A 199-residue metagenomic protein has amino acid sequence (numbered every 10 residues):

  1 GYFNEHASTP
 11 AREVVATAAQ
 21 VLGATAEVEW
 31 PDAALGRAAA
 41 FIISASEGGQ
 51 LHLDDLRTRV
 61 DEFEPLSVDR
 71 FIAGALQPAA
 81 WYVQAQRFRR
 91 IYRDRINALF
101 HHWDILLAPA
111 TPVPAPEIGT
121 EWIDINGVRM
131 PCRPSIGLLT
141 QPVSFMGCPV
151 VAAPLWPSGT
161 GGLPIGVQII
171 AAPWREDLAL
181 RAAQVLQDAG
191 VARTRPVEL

Functional and structural regions predicted by a protein language model:
G1-I42, E64, A75-L76, W81: Gly/Ser-rich, acidic/histidine-flanked active-site/gating loops
A16, V21, Q77, V83 (+2 more regions): Structural helix-boundary/capping segments
I42-D94, V113, A152-P164: Short helix-loop capping/hinge segments that flank enzyme active sites or metal/cofactor-binding pockets
V83, P116-G137: Short, surface-exposed loop/helix-turn segments at secondary-structure junctions that function as lids/hinges flanking
D104: Conserved acidic residues
G137-T140, P173: Glycine-rich phosphate/pyrophosphate-binding beta-alpha loops
